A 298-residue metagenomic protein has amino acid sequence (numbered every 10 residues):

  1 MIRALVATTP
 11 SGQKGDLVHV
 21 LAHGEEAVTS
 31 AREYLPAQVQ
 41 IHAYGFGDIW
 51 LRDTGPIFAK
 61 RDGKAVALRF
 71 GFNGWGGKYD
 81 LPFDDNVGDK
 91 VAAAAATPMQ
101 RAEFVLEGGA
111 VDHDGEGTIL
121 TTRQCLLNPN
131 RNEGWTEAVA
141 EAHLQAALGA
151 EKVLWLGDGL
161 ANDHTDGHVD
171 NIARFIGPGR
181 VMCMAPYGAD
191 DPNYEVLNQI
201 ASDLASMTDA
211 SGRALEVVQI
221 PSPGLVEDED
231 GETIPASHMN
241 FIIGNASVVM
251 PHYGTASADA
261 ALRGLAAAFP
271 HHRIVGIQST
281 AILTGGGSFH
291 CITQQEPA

Functional and structural regions predicted by a protein language model:
M1-A298: The feature marks the mature, well-folded catalytic cores of soluble enzymes
